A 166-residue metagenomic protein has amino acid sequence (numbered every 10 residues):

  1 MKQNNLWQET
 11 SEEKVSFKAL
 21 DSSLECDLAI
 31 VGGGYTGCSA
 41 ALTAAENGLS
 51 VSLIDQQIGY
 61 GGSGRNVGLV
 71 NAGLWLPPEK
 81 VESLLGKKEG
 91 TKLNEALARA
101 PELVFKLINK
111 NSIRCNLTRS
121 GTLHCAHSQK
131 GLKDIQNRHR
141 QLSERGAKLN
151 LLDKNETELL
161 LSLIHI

Functional and structural regions predicted by a protein language model:
M1-L28: Extreme N-terminal leader/targeting segments of oxidoreductases
L28-L53: N-terminal Rossmann-like FAD-binding beta1-loop-alpha1 element of flavoenzymes
S63-R65: Conserved catalytic-core motifs of eukaryotic protein kinase domains, centered on the activation segment
G68-A72: Short, surface-exposed loop/turn segments at secondary-structure boundaries that line and modulate
G73-K154: Dinucleotide-binding Rossmann-like beta1-alpha1 core, especially the glycine-rich loop that anchors the ADP
L160: A conserved short coil-to-beta-strand element within the FAD-binding core of flavoproteins
I164-I166: Conserved small/polar residues in nucleotide/adenosyl-binding loops
